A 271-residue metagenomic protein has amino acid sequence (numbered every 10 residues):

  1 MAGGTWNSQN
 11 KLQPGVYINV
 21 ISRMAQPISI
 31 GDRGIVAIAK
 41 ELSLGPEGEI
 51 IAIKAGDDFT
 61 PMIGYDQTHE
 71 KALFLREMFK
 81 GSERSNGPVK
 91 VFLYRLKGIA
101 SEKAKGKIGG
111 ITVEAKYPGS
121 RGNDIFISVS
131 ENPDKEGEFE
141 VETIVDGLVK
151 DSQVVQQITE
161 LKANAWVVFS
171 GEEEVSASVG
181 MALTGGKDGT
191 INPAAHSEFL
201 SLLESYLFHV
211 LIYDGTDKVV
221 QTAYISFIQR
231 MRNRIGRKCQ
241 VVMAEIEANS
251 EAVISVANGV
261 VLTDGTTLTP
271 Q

Functional and structural regions predicted by a protein language model:
A2-Q271: A glycine- and small-residue-enriched flexible loop/hinge signal that marks low-structured segments
